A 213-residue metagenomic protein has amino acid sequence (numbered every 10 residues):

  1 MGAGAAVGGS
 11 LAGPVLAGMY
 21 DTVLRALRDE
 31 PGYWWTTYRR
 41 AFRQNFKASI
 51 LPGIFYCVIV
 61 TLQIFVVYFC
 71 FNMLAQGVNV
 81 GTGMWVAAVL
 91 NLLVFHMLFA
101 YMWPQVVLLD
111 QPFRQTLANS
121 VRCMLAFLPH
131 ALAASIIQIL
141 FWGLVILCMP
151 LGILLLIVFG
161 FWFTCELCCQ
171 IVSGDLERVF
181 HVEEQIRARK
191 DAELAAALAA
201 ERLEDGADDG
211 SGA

Functional and structural regions predicted by a protein language model:
M1-A213: Hydrophobic alpha-helical membrane segments
